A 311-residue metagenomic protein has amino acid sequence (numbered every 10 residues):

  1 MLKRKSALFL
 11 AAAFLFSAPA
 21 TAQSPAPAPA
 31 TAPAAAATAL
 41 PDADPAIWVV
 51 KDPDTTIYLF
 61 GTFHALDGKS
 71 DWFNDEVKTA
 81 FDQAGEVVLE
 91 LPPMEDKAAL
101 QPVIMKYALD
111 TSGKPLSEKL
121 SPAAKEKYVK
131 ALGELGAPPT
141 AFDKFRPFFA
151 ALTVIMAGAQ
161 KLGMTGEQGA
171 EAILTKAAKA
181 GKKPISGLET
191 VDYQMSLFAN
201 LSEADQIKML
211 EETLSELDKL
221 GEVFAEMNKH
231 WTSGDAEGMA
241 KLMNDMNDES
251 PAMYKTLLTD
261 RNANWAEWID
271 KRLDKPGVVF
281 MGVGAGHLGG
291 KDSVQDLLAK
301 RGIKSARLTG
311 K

Functional and structural regions predicted by a protein language model:
L2-Q23: Gram-negative bacterial Sec-dependent N-terminal signal peptides
A20-A39: Long, low-complexity intrinsically disordered segments that are proline/alanine-rich with interleaved serine/threonine
A35-A39, A46-L257: Structured, acidic catalytic/metal-binding patches in enzyme active sites
P41, K51, L273-K275: Extracellular/periplasmic catalytic domains that process cell-envelope and extracellular macromolecules
D42-P45, W265-E267: Alpha-helical scaffolding within the catalytic cores of extracellular/periplasmic polymer-degrading hydrolases
D248-K311: A cross-kingdom marker for long, charged
